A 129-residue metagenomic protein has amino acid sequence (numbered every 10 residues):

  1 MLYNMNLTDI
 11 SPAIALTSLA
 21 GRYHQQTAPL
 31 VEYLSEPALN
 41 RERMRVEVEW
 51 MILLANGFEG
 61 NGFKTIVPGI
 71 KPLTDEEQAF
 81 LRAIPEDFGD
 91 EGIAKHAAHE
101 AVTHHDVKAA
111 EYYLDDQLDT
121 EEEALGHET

Functional and structural regions predicted by a protein language model:
L2-T129: A helix-coil-helix interface module used to build multimeric assemblies and to scaffold catalytic/cofactor sites
